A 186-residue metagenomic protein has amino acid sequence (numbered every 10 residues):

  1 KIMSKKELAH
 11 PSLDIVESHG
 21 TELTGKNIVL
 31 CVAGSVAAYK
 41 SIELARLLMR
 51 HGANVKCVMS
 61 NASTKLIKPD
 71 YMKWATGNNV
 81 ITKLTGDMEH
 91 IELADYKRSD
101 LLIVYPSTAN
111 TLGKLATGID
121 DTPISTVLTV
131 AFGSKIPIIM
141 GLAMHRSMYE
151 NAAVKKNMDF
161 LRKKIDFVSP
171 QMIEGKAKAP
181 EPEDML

Functional and structural regions predicted by a protein language model:
I2-L186: A cross-family phosphate/adenosyl-ligand binding-site feature
